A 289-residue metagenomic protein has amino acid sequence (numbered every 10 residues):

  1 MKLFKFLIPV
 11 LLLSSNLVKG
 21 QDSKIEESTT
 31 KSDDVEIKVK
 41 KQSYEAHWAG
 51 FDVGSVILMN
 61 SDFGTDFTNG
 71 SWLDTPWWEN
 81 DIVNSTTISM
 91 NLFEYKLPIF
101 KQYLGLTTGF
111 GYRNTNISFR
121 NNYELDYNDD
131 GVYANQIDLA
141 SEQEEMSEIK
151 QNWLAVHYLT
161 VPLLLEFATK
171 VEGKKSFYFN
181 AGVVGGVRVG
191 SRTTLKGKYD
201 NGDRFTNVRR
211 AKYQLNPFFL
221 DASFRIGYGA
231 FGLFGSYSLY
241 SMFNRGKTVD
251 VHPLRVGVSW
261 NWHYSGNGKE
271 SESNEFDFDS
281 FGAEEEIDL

Functional and structural regions predicted by a protein language model:
M1-K41, N267-L289: Cleavable N-terminal export/targeting peptides
K38-A46, N60, L97-L104, F119 (+2 more regions): Short loop/turn motifs that connect adjacent beta-strands in outer-membrane beta-barrel proteins
S55-S61, Y112-S118, V183-S191, A230 (+2 more regions): Transmembrane beta-strands of outer-membrane beta-barrel pores
I57-T87, F243-R245: Surface-exposed strand-loop-strand hairpins of Gram-negative outer-membrane beta-barrel proteins
D66-S71, N121-V132, T194-D203: Flexible, surface-exposed loop regions and adjacent strand-edge segments of Gram-negative outer-membrane beta-barrel
L73-N80, M146-N152, V208-K212, M242-K247: Extracellular loop and loop/strand-boundary signature of outer-membrane beta-barrel proteins
P98, S141, I149-F231, S238: Outer-membrane beta-barrel transmembrane domain signature
R209-L289: Predominantly the C-terminal beta-signal and adjacent terminal strand-loop region of outer-membrane beta-barrel
